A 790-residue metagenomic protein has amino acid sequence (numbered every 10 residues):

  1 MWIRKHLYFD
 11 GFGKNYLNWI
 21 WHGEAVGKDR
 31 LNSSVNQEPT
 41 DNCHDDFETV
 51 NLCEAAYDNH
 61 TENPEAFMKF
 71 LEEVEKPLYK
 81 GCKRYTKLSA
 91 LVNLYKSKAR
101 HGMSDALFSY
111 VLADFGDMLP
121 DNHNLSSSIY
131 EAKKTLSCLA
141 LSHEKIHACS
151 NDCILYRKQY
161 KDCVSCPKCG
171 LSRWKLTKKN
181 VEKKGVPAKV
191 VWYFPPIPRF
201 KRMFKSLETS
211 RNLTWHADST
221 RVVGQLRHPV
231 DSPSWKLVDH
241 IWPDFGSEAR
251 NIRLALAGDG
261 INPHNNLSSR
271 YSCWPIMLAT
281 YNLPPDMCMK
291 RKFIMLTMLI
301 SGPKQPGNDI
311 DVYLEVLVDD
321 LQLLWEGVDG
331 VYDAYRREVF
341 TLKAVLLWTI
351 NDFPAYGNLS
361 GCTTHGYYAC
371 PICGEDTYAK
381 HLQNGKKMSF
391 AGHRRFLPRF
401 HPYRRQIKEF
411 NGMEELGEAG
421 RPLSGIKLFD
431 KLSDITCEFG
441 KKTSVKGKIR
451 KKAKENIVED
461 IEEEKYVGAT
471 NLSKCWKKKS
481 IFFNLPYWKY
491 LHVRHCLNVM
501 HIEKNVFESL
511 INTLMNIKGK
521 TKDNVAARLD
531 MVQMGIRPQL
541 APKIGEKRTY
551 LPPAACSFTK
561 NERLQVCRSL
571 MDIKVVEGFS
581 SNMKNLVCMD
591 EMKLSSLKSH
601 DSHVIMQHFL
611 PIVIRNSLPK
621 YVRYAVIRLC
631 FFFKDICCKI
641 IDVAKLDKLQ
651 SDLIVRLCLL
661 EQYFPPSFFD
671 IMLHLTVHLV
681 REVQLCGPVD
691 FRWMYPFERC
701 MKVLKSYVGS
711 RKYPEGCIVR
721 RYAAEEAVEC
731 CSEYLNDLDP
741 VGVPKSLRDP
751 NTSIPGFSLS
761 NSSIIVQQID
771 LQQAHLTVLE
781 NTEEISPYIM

Functional and structural regions predicted by a protein language model:
M1-M790: A structural signal for the principal folded core domain
